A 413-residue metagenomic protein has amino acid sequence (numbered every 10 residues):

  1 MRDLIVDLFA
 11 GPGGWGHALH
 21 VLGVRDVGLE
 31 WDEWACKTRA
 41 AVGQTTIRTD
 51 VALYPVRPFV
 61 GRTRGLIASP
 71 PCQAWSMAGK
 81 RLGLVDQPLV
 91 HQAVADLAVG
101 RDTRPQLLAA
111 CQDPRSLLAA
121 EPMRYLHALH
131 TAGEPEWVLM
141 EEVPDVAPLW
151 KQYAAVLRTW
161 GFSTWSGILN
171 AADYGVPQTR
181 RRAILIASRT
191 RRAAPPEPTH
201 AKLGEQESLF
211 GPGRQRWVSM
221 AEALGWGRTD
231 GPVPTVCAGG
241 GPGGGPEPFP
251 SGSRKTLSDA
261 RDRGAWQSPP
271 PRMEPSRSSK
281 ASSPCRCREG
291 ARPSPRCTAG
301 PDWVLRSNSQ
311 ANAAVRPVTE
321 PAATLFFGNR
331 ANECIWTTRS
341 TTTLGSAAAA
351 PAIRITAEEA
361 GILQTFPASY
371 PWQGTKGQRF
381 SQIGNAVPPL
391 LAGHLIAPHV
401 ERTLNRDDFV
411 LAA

Functional and structural regions predicted by a protein language model:
M1, V410-A413: Short intrinsically disordered terminal tails
L4-Y54: SAM cofactor-binding core of SAM-dependent methyltransferases, primarily the Rossmann-like beta-alpha-beta module
V56-T63, W75-T324, T341: Class I S-adenosyl-L-methionine
G65-I67: N-terminal Rossmann-like NAD(P) cofactor-binding module of classical short-chain dehydrogenase/reductase
P70-P71: Short glycine-/small-residue-rich Rossmann-like dinucleotide-binding loops
T341-G374: FAD-binding beta-loop-beta segment adjacent to the flavin cofactor pocket
P388: A helicase ATPase "motif cassette" and its flanking acidic/Ser/Thr-rich regulatory loops
A392: Acidic-aromatic/histidine active-site loop/patch
